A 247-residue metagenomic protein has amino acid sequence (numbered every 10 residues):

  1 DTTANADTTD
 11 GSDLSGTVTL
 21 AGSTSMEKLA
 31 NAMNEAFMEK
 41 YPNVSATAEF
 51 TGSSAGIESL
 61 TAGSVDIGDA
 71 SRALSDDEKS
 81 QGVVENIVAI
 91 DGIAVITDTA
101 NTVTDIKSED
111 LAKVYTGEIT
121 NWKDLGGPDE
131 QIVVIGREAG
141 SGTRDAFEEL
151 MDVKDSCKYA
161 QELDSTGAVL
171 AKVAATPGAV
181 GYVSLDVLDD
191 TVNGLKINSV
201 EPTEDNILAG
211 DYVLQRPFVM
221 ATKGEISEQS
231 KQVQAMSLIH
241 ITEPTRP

Functional and structural regions predicted by a protein language model:
D1-T242: Exported/periplasmic ABC-transporter solute-binding proteins
E243-P247: Short "domain-exit" segments at the C-terminal end of structured domains
